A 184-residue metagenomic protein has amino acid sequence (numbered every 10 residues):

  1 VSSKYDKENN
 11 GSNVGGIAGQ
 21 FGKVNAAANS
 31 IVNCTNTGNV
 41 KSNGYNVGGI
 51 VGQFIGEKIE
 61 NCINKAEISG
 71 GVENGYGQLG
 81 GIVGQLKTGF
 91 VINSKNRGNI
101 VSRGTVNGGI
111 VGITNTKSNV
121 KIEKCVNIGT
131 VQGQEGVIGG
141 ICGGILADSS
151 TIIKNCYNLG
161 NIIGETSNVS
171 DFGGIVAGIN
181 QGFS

Functional and structural regions predicted by a protein language model:
V1-S184: Predominantly extracellular beta-rich ligand-binding scaffolds that present long acidic/polar faces for carbohydrate
